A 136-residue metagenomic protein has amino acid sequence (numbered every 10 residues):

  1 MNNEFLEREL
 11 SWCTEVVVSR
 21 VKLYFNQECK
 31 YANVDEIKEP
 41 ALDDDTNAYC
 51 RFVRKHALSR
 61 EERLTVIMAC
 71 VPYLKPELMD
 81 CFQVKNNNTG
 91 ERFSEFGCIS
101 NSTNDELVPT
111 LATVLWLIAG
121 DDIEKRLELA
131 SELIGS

Functional and structural regions predicted by a protein language model:
M1-S136: Intrinsically disordered, low-complexity N-terminal extensions of AAA+/P-loop NTPases that precede the structured
